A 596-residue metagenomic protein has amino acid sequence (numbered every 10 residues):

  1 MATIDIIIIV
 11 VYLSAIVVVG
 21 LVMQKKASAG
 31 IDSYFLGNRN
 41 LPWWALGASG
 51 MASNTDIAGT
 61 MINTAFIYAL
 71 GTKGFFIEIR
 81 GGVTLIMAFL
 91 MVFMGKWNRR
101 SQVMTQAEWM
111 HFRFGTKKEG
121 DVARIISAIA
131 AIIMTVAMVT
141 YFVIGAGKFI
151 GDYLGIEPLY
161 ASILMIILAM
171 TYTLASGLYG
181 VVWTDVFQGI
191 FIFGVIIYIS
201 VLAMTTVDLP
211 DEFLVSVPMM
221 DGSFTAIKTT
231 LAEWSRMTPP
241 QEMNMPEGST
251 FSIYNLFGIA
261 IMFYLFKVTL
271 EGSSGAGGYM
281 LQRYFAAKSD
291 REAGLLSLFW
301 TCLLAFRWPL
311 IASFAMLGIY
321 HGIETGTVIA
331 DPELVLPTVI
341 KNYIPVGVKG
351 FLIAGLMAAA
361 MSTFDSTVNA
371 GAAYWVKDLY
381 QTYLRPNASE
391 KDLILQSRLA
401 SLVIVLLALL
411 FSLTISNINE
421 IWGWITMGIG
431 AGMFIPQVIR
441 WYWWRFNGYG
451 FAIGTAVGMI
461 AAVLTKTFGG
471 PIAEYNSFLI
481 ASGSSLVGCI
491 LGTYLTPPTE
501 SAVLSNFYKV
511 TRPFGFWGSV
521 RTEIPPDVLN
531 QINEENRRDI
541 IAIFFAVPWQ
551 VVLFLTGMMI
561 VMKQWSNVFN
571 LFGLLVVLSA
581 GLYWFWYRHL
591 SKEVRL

Functional and structural regions predicted by a protein language model:
M1-L596: Membrane-embedded helix-loop-helix hairpins and adjacent transmembrane boundary segments in multi-pass transporters
